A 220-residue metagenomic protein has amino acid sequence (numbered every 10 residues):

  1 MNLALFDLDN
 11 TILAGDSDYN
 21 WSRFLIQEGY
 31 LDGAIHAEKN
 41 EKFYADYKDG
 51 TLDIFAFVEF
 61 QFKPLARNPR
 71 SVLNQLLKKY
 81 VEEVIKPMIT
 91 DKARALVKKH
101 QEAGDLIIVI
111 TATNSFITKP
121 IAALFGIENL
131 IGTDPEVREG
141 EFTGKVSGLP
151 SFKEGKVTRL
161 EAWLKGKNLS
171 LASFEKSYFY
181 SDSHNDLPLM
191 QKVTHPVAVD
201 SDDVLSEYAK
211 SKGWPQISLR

Functional and structural regions predicted by a protein language model:
M1, Q75, E82-I108, A112-R220: C-terminal cap/substrate-recognition subdomain and adjoining C-terminal extension of metal-dependent phosphatase-like
M1-L3, L8-D134: Alpha-helical substrate-recognition element adjacent to the catalytic core
